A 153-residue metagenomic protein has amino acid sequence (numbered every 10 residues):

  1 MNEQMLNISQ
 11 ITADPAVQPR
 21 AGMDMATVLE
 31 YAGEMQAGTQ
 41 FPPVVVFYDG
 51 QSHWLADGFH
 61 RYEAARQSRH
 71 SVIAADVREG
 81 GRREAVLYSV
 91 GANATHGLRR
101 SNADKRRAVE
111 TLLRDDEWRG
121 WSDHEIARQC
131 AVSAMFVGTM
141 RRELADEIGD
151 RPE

Functional and structural regions predicted by a protein language model:
M1-R78, S89, R128: Short, charged/polar connector segments at secondary-structure boundaries
Q4, D24, R83, N102-K105: Generic alpha-helical segment signature
S9, A85-G91, D104, G149: Generic signature of intrinsically disordered, low-complexity, basic-rich segments and short cationic peptides
A26, R83, L113-D116: Alpha-helical structural elements
V28, R83-L87, R106, A134-V137: Alpha-helix initiation and N-capping motif
G80-R99: Basic, amphipathic alpha-helix used for nucleic-acid engagement in HTH/winged-helix/SANT-Myb modules and analogous
T95-E153: Alpha-helical interaction elements
